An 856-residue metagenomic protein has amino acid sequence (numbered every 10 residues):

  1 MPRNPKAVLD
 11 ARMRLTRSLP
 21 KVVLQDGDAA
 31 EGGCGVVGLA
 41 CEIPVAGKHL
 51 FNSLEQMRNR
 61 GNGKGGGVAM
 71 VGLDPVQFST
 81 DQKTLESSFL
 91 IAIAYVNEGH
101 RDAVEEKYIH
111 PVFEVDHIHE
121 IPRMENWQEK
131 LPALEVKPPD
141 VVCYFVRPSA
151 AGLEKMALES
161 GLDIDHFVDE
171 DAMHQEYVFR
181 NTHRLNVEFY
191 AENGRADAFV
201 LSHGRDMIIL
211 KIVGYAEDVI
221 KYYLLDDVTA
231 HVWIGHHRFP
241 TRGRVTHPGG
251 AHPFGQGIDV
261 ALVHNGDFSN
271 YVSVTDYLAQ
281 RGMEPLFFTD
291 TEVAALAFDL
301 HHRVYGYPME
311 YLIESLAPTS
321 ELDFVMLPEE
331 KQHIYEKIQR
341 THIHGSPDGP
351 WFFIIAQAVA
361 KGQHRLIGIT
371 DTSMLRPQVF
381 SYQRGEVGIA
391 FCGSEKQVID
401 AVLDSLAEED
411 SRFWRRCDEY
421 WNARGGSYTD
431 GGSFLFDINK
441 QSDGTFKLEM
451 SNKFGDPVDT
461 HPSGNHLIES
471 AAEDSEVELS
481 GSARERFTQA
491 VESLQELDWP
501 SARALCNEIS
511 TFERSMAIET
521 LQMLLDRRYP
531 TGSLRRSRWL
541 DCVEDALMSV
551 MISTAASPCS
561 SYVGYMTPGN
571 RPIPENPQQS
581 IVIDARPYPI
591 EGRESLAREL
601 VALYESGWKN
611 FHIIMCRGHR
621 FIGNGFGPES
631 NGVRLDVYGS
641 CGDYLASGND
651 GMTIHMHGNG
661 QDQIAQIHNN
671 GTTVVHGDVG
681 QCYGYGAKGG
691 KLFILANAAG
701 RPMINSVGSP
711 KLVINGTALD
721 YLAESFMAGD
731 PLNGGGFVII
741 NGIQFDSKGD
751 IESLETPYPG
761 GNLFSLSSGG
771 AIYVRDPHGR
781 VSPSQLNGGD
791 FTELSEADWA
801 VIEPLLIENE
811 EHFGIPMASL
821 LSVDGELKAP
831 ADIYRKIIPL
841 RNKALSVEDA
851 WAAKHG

Functional and structural regions predicted by a protein language model:
M1-S475: Conserved short alpha-helical segments that host acidic/polar catalytic motifs at enzyme active sites
I468-G856: Long, distal/terminal scaffolding or interaction modules with repetitive or compositionally biased sequence
